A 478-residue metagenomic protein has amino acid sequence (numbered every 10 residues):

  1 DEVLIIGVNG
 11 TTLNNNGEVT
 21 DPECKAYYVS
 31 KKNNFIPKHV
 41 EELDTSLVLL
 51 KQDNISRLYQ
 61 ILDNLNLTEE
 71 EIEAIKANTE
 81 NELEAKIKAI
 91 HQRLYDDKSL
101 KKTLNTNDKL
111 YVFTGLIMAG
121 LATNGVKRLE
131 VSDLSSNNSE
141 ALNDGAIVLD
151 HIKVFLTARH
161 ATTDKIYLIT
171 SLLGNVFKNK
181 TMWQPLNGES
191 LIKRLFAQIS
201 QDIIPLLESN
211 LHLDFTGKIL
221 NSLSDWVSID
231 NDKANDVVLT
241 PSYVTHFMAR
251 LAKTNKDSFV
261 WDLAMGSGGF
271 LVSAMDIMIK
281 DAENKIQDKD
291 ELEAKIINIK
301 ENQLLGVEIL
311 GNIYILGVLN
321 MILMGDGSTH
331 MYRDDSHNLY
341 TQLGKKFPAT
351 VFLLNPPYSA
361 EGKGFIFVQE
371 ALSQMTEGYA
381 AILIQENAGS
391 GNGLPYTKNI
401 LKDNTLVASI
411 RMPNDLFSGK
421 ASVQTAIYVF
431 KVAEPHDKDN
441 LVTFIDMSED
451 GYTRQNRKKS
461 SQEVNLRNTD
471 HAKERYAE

Functional and structural regions predicted by a protein language model:
D1-I36: Nucleic-acid nuclease catalytic cores
I36-K38, R333, K345-E478: A conserved structural/catalytic subdomain of Rossmann-like adenosyl-cofactor enzymes
L58-L94: Non-catalytic protein-protein interaction scaffold segments in large eukaryotic complex-forming proteins
E82-L104, I199-I204: Short amphipathic alpha-helical segments and their helix-coil junctions
D96-F113, L207-D214: Structural motif
T114-M118, A122-S228: Long recognition/docking surfaces used for binding and targeting
G217-Y243, A249-R250: Class I SAM-dependent transferase core
V238-L354, F365, Q385-E386: Conserved S-adenosyl-L-methionine
